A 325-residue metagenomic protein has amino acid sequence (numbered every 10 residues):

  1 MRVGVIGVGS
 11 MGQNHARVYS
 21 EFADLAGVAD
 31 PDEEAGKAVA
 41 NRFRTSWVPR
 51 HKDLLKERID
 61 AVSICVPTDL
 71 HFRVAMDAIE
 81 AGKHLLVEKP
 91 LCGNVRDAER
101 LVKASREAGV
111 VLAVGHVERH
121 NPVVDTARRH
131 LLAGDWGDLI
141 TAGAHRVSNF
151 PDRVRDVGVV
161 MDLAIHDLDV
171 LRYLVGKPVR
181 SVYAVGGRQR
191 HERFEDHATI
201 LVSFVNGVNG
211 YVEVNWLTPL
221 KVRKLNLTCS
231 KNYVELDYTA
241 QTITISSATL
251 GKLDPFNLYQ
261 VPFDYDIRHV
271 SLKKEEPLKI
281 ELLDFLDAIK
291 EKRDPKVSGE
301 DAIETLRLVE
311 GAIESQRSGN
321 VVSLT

Functional and structural regions predicted by a protein language model:
M1-F43: N-terminal Rossmann-like dinucleotide-binding module
H15, F43-A104: Beta-loop-alpha module in the N-terminal Rossmann-like domain of NAD(P)-dependent dehydrogenases, especially those
P49, V87-E88, L112-V114, L236: Hydrophobic residues in well-ordered beta-strands that form the structural core
D53, A61-I64, D284-T325: C-terminal helix-rich "cap/oligomerization" subdomain common to oxidoreductases
C92-V154: A contiguous active-site-proximal alpha/beta segment in oxidoreductase catalytic domains
H120-T141, M161-G187, L201-V208, S315: Oxidoreductase and adenylate-handling cofactor-binding alpha/beta cores
L168-S246, L272-K292: Contiguous beta-strand/loop segments that form the cofactor/metal-binding neighborhood of enzyme cores
